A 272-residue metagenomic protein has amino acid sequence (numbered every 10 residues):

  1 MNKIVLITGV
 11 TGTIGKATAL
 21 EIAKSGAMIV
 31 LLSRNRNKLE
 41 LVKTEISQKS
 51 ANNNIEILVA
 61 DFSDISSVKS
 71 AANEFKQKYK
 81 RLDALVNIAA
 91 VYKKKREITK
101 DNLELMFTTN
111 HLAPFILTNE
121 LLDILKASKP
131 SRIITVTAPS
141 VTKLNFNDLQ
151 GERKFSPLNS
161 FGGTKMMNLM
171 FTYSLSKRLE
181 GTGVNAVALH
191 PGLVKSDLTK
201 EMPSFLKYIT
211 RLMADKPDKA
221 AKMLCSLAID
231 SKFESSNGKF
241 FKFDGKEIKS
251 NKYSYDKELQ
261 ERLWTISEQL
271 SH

Functional and structural regions predicted by a protein language model:
M1-V30, R34: Canonical Rossmann dinucleotide-binding motif of NAD(H)/NADP(H)-dependent dehydrogenases/reductases, specifically
I4-I7, L85-V86, I133: Conserved hydrophobic beta-strands of the Rossmann-like cofactor-binding core in SDR/related NAD(P)H-dependent
L32-N37, F62: N-terminal Rossmann-fold cofactor-binding loop
K49-S66: Rossmann-fold cofactor-recognition segment
S70-Q77, K94-R96, K100-T108: Active-site Tyr-X3-Lys motif and surrounding loop/helix of classical short-chain dehydrogenase/reductase
A90, K94-K100, E104, K126-T182 (+1 more regions): Catalytic loop of short-chain dehydrogenase/reductase
H111-L112: Ankyrin-repeat alpha-helix packing hotspot
A188, Y208-I248, K257-E261, T265: C-terminal helical subdomain
